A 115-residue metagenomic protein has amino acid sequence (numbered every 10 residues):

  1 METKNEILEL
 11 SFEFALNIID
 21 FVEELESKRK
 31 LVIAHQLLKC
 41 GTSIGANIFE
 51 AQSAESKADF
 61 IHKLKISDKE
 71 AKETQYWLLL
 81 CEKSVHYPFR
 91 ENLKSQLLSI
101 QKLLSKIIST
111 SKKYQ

Functional and structural regions predicted by a protein language model:
M1-E50, A54-Q115: Short, C-terminally biased terminal segments at protein or domain edges
